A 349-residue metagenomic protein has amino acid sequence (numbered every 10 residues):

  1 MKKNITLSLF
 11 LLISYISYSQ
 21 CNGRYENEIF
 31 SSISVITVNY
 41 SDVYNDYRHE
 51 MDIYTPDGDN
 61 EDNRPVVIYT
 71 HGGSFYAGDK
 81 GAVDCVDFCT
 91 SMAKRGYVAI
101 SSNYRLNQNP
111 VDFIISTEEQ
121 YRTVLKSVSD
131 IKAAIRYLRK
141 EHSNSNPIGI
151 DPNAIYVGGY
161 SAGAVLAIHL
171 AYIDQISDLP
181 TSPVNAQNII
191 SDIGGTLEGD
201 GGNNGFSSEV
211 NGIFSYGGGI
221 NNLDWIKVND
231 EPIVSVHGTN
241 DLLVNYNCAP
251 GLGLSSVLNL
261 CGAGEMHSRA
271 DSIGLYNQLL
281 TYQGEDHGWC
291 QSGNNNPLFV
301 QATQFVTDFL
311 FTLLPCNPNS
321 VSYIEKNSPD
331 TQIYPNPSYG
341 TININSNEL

Functional and structural regions predicted by a protein language model:
Q20-D62: N-terminal cap/lid segment of alpha/beta-hydrolase-fold proteins
G58, D62, S116-S129, A133-Y160 (+1 more regions): Gly/Ser-rich "nucleophile elbow"/oxyanion-hole loop immediately N-terminal to the catalytic nucleophile in hydrolases
D59-R64, T70-V111, L223, L242-Y246: Short substrate-entry loop that stabilizes the transition state in hydrolases
A93, E231, V236-E285: Active-site-adjacent alpha-helix of alpha/beta-hydrolase-fold enzymes
G159-G163, A167: Gly/Ala-rich beta-loop-alpha elbow adjacent to hydrolase catalytic centers
I176-E209, S268: Short mixed-charge
G264-P318: C-terminal catalytic histidine-bearing segment of alpha/beta-hydrolase fold enzymes
T312-Y334, G340: Residue-level detector of functionally pivotal "anchor" positions at catalytic/ligand-binding pockets or at interdomain
